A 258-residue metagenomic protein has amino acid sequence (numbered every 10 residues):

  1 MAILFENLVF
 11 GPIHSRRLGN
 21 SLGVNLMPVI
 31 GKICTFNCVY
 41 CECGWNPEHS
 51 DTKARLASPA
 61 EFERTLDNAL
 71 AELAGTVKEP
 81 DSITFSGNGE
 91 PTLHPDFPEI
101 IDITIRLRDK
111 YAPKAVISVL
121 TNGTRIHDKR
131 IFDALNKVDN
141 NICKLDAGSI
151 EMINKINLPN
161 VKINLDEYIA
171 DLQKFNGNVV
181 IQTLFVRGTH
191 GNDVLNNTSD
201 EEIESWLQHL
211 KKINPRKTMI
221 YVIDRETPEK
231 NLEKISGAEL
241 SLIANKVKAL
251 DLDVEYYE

Functional and structural regions predicted by a protein language model:
M1-V39, W45-R55, N68, E72-K78: N-terminal [4Fe-4S]-dependent radical SAM core
A2-R17, P28, D67, R187-E258: Auxiliary Fe-S-binding modules of radical SAM enzymes
V9, C38-C41, N141, I181 (+2 more regions): Generic structural hydrophobic/aromatic packing signal, biased to beta-strands
S21-G23, S82, I142, V180: Short hydrophobic-acidic sequence motifs that mark active-site Asp/Glu residues
Y40-K137: Conserved Radical SAM active-site core
L93-E233: Conserved AdoMet/S-adenosylmethionine-binding subsite of the radical SAM
